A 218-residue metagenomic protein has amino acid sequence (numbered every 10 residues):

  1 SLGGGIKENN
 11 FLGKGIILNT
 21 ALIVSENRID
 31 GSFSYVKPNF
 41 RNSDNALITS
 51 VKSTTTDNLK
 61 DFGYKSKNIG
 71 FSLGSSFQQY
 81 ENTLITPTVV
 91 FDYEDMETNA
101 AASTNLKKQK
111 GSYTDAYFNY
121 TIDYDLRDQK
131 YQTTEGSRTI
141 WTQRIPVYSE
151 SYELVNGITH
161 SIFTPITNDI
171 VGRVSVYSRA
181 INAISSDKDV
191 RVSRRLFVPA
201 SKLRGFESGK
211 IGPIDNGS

Functional and structural regions predicted by a protein language model:
S1, A102-S218: C-terminal outer-membrane beta-barrel translocator/porin domains of Gram-negative envelope proteins and their
S1-E26, G31, L47-D57, G136-V147 (+2 more regions): Transmembrane beta-strand segments that form the barrel wall of outer-membrane beta-barrel proteins
E8, I16, K37, N45 (+8 more regions): Polar/charged side chains located within well-ordered beta-strands of beta-rich proteins
N9-F11, S25, P38-F40, T54 (+4 more regions): Solvent-exposed coil/turn segments that connect beta secondary-structure elements in extracytoplasmic/periplasmic
F11-G13, F40-N42, S76-N82, R127-Q129 (+2 more regions): Outer-membrane beta-barrel channels and translocator barrels
K14-L18, I29, S43-L47, E81-P87 (+3 more regions): Outer-envelope beta-barrel architecture signal
N27-R28, N58, E94-M96, Y148-E150 (+1 more regions): Flexible loop/turn segments at secondary-structure boundaries
G31-S112, Y120: Transmembrane beta-barrel wall of Gram-negative outer-membrane proteins
